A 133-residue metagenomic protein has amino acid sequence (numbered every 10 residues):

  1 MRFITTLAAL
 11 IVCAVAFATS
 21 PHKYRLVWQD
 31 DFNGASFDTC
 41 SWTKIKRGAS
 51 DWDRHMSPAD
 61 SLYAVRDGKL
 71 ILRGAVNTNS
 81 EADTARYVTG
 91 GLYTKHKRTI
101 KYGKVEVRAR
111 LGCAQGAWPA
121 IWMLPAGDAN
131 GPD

Functional and structural regions predicted by a protein language model:
M1-I4: Positively charged n-region of N-terminal signal peptides that target proteins for export
A9-A18: Hydrophobic h-region of N-terminal signal peptides that target proteins for export in Gram-negative bacteria
T19-D133: GH16 jelly-roll
